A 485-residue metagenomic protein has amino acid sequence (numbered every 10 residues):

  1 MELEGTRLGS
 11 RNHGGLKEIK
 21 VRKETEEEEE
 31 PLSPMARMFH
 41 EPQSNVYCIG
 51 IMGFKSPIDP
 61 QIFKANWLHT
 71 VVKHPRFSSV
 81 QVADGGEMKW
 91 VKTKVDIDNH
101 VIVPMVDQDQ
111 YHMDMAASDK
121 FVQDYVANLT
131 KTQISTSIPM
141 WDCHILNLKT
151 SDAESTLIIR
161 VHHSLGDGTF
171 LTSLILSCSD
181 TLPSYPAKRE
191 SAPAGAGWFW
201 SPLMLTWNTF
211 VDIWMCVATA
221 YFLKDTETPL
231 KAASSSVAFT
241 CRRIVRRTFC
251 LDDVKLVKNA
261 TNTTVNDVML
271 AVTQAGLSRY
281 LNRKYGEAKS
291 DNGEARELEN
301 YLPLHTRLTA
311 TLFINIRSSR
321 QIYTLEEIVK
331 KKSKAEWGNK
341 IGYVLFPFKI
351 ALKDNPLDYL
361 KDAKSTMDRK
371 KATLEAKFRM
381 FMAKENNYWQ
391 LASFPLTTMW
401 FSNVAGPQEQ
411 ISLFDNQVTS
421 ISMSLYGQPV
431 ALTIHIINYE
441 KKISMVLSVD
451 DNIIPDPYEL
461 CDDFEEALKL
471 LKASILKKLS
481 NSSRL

Functional and structural regions predicted by a protein language model:
E2-E30, I49-E465, K469-L485: Soluble acyl-CoA-dependent acyltransferase catalytic core bearing the H(X)4D motif
A36-R37: N-terminal-proximal low-complexity accessory segments that begin disordered and transition into the first
S44-C48: Short, contiguous pre-domain boundary segments
